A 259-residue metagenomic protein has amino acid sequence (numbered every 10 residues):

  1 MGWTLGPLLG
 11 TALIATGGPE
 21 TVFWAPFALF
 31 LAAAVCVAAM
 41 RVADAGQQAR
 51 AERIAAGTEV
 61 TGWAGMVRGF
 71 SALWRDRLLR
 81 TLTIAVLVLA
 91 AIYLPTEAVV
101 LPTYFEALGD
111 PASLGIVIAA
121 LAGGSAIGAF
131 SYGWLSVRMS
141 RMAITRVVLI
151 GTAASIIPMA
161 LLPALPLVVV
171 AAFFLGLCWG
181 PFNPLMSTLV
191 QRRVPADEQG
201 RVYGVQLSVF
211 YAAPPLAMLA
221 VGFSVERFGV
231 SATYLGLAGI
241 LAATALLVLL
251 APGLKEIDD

Functional and structural regions predicted by a protein language model:
M1-G2, A85, V205-F210: Hydrophobic alpha-helical segments of secondary membrane carriers
M1-L13, P215-F223: A gly/Pro-rich, aromatic-decorated transmembrane alpha-helix motif that marks the paired, flexible gating helices
L13-T16, V202: Solvent-exposed interhelical
A15-A25, G65-A129: A single, central transmembrane helix in multi-pass transporters
T21-A39, Y234-L249: Symmetry-related core transmembrane helices of the 12-TM Major Facilitator Superfamily/SLC fold
L29-A55, L249-D259: Helix-loop junctions on the cytosolic side of multi-pass membrane transporters, especially the intracellular loop
I54-R68: Coil-to-alpha-helix initiation sites in intrinsically disordered, low-complexity, charged segments
W74, L101-D259: C-terminal transmembrane bundle of multi-pass solute transporters/carriers
